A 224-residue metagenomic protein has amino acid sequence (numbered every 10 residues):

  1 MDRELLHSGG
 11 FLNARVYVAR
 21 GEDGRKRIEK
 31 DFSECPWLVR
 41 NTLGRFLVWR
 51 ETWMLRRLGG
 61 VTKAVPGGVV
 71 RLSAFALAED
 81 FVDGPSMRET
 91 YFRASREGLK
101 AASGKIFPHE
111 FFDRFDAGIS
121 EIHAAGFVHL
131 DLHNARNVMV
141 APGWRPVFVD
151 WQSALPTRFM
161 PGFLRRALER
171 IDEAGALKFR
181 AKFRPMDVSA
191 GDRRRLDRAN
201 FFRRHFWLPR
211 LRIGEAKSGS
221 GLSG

Functional and structural regions predicted by a protein language model:
D2-T52, R56: ATP-binding glycine-rich loop module of kinase domains
V18-A19, D31, D80-F81, E89 (+1 more regions): Conserved hydrophobic "DFG−1" position in protein kinase catalytic cores
G44-R45, R56-D113: Conserved structural core of kinase catalytic domains
A124-V140: Catalytic-loop of the protein kinase fold
A141-G224: C-lobe/activation-segment region of protein kinase-like
